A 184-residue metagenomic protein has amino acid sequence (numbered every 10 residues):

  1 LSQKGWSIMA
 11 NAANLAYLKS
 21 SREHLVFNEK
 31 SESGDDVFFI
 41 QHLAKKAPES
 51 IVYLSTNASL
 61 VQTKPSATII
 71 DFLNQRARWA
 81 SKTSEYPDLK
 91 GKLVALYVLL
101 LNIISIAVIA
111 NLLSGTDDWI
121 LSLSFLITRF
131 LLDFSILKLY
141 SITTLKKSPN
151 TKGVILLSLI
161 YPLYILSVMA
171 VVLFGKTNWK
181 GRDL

Functional and structural regions predicted by a protein language model:
L1-K4, L89, V94: Short coil/turn segments at secondary-structure boundaries
L1-V26, L73, A80, T151-Y161 (+2 more regions): Long helical/loop segments within the catalytic core of UDP-sugar-dependent glycosyltransferases, especially the large
W6-S7, I51-V52, K176: Short secondary-structure boundary/capping segments
E23, N28-G91: Catalytic donor/gating beta->alpha subdomain of glycosyltransferases that bind UDP-sugars
V94, V98-K176: Membrane-embedded multi-pass helical conduit in multi-pass membrane proteins, especially envelope-biosynthetic
F174-L184: Membrane-interface alpha-helices
